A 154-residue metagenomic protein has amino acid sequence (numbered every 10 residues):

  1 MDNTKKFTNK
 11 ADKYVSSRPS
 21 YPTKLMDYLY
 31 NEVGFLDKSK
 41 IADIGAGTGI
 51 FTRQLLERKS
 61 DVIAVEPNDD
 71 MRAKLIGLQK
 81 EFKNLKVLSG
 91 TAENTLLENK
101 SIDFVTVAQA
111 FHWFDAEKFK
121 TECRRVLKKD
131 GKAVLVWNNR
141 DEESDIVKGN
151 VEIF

Functional and structural regions predicted by a protein language model:
M1-L36: Conserved class I S-adenosyl-L-methionine
K40, D130-K132: Short glycine-centered segments of the SAM/dcSAM-binding site in methyltransferase folds
K40-A42, T48-N94: Class I SAM-dependent methyltransferase SAM/SAH-binding core
V65, V107-F111, V136-N138: Residues lining the SAM
E93-F104: A short acidic, Gly/Pro-enriched loop at the edge of an enzyme's catalytic core that lines a small-molecule cofactor
D103-E117: A short SAM/SAH-binding and catalytic strip from SAM-dependent methyltransferases
E117-K129: A short glycine-rich, Lys/Arg-flanked "PGG" loop and its adjoining helix->strand segment in the class I
K132-F154: Conserved class I S-adenosyl-L-methionine
